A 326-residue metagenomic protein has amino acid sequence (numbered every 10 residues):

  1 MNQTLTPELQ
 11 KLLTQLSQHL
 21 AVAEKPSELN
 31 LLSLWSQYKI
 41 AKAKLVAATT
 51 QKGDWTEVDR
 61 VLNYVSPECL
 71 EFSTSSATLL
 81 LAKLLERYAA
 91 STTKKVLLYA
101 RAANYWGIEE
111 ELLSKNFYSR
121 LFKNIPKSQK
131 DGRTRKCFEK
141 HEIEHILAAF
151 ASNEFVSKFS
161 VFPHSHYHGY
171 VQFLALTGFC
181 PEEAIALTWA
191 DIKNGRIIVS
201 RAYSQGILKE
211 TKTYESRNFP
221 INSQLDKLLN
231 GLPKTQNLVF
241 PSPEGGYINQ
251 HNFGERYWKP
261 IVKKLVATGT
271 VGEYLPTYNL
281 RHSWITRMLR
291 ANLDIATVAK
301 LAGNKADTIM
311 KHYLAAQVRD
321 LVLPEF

Functional and structural regions predicted by a protein language model:
M1-K25, K212: Short, surface-exposed polybasic/aromatic micro-patch for ligand or macromolecular engagement
Q15-Y88, A103-Y105, K263-K264: Basic/aromatic-enriched alpha-helical hairpins
K44, C137, Y203-Q205, A302-F326: Catalytic-site neighborhood detector that most strongly recognizes the C-terminal catalytic loop/helix of tyrosine
K94-V96, E109, L113-K115, S119-P181 (+1 more regions): Basic, Lys/Arg- and aromatic-enriched nucleic-acid-binding interface segment
L97, T188, L289, A302 (+1 more regions): DNA major-groove recognition helix of helix-turn-helix
K123, A186-G231: Conserved tyrosine-mediated DNA breakage-rejoining catalytic core shared by Y-recombinases
F150-H164, T177, F219, K234-L238 (+4 more regions): Short, basic (Lys/Arg/His-rich) helix/loop patches that form interaction surfaces in the mid-to-C-terminal regions
